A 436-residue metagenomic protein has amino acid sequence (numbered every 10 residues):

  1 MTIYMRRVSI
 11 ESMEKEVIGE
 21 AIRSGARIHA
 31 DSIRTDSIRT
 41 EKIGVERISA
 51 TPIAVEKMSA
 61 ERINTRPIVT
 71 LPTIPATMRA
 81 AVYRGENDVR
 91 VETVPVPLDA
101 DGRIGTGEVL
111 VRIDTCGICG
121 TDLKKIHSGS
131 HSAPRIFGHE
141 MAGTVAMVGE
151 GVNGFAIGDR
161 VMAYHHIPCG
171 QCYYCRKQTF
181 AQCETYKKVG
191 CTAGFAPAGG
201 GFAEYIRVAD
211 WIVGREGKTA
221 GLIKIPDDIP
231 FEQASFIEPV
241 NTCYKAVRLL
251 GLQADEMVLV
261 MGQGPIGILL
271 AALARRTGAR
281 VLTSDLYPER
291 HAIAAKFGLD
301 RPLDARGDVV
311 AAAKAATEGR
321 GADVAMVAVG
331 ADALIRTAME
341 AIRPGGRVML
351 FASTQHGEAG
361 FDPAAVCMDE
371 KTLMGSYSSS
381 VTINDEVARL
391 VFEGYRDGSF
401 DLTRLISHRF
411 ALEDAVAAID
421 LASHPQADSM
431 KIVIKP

Functional and structural regions predicted by a protein language model:
I28-T65: Long, intrinsically disordered low-complexity tandem-repeat segments
D99-C116, G129-R176, G199-G200, P226: Glycine-rich beta-strand-centered segment in the early N-terminal region that forms part of a ligand/cofactor-binding
T121-I126: Cytochrome P450 core scaffold surrounding the K-helix E-X-X-R motif and the conserved "meander" helix-loop region
G154-I157, A254, P344: Short, flexible surface segments
Q171-M261: NAD(P)H dinucleotide-binding glycine-rich loop of Rossmann-like/cofactor-binding domains, especially the beta1-alpha1
K224-G307, A311: Mid-domain Rossmann-like dinucleotide-binding core that forms the NAD(H)/NADP(H) cofactor-binding site
L250-L252, V260, L273, P288 (+3 more regions): Glycine-rich cofactor phosphate-binding loops and adjacent beta1-alpha1 units of small-molecule cofactor enzyme domains
A315, T354-S407, V416-A417, S423-A427: C-terminal substrate-binding/catalytic core of Rossmann-like NAD(P)-dependent dehydrogenases/reductases
